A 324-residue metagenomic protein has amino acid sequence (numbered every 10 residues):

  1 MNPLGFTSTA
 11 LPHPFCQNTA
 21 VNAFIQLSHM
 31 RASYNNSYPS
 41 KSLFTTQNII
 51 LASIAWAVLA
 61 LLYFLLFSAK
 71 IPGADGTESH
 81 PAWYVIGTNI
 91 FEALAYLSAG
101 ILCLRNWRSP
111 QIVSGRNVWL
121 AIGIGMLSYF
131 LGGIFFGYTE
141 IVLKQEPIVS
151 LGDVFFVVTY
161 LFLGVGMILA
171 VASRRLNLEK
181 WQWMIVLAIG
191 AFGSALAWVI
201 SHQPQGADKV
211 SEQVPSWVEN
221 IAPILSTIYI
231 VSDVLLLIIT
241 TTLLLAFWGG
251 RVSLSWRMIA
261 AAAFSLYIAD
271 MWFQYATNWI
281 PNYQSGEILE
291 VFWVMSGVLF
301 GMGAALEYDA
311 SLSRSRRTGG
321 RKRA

Functional and structural regions predicted by a protein language model:
C16, N22-A324: Polytopic alpha-helical membrane-helix bundles and their juxtamembrane interface segments in multi-pass membrane
